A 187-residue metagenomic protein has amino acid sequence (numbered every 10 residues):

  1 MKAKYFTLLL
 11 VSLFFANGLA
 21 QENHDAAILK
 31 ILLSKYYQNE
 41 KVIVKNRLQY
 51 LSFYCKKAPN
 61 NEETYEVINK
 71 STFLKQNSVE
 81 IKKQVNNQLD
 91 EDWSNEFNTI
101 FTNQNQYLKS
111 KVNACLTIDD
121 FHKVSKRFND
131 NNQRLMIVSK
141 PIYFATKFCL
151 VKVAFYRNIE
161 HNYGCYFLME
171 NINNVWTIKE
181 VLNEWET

Functional and structural regions predicted by a protein language model:
M1-I28: Bacterial Sec-dependent N-terminal signal peptides
A20-F148, R157: Flexible low-complexity loop/turn motifs enriched in small/helix-breaking residues
R134-I137, K152, H161-Y166: Short, surface-exposed coil-to-beta transition loops
C149-L150, T177: General beta-strand recognition
A154-R157, L182: A mature extracytoplasmic/lumenal domain signature
R157-I159, N173: Residues that cap or initiate secondary-structure elements
I159-H161, W185-T187: A short local loop/turn or secondary-structure capping micro-motif enriched for an aromatic residue
L168-E186: Short beta-strand edge/turn micro-motifs at domain boundaries
